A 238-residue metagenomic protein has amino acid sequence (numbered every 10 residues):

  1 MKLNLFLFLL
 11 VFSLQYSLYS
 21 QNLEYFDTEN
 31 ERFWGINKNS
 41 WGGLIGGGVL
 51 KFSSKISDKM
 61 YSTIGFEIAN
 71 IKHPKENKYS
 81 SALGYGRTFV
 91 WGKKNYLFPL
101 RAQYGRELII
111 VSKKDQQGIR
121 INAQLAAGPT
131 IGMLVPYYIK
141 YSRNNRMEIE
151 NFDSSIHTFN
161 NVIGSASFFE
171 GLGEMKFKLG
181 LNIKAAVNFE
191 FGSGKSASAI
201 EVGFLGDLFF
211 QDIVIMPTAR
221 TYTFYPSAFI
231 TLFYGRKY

Functional and structural regions predicted by a protein language model:
M1-F26, P226, I230-L232: Bacterial Sec-dependent N-terminal signal peptides
Q21-N30, K55-T63, K94, V111-I121 (+2 more regions): Short loop/turn motifs that connect adjacent beta-strands in outer-membrane beta-barrel proteins
E24-R32, K78-T88, F159-F168, L208-Q211: Flexible, solvent-exposed coil segments and beta strand-coil junctions, predominantly the extracellular/periplasmic
N30-R32, G42-G46, M60-S62, Y96-L100 (+4 more regions): Residues that define the transmembrane beta-barrel architecture of outer-membrane proteins
W34-I36, S62-I68, A102, A123-A127 (+2 more regions): Membrane-embedded beta-strand positions of outer-membrane beta-barrel proteins
K38-G42, S54, I68-P74, R106-L108 (+3 more regions): Transmembrane beta-strands of outer-membrane beta-barrel pores
G65-Q116: Outer-membrane beta-barrel translocator/channel fold
A126-I200, L205-T221, Y225, Y234-Y238: Outer-membrane beta-barrel transmembrane domain signature
